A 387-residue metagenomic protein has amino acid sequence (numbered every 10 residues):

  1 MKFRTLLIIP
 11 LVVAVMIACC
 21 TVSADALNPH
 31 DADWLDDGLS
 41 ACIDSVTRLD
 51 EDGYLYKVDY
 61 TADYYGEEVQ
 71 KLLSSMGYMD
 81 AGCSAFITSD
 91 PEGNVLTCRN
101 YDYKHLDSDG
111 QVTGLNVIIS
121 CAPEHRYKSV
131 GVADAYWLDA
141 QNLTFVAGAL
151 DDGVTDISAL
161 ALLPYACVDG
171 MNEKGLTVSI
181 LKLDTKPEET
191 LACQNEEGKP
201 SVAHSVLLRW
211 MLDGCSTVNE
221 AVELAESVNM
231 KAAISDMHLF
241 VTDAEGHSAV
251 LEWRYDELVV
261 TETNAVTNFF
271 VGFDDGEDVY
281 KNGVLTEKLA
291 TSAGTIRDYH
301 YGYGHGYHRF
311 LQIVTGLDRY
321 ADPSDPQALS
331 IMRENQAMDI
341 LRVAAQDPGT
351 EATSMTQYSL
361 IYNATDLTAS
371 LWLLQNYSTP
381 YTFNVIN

Functional and structural regions predicted by a protein language model:
M1-T5: Positively charged n-region of N-terminal signal peptides that target proteins for export
I9-A18: Bacterial N-terminal signal peptides
C20-N219, M230-A233, D318-N387: N-terminal mature-domain region immediately after signal-peptide cleavage in secreted/organellar precursors
R126-T144, F270-Y301: A recognition module on extended beta-rich or small alphabeta surfaces enriched in W/G with H and D/E
R209, V222-E226, V314: Short, well-ordered alpha-helical packing segments
E220-A233, M237-F240: Secretory/export targeting leaders with adjacent low-complexity proregions
S235-T291: Extended amphipathic alpha-helical segments with heptad-repeat/coiled-coil character used for oligomerization, fusion
G283-N335: Long, charge-rich alpha-helical interaction segments
